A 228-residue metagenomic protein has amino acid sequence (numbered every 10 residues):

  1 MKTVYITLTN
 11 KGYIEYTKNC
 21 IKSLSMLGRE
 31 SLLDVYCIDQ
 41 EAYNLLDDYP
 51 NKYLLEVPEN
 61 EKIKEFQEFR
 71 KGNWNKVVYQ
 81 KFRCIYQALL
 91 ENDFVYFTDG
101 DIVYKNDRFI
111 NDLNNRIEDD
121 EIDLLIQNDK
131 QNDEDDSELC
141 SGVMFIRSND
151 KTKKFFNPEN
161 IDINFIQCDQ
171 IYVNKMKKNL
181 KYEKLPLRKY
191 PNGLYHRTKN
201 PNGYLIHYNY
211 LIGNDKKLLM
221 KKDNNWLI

Functional and structural regions predicted by a protein language model:
M1-K18: N-proximal low-complexity "stem/linker" segments adjacent to membrane-targeting elements
S23-S31: Short, acidic, metal-binding catalytic loop of nucleotide-sugar glycosyltransferases
L32-D39, L124-I126, I206: Short, hydrophobic beta-strand segments that form beta-sheet elements in well-ordered domains
C37-Y43, K130-Q131, R188-P191: Short, polar loop motifs at secondary-structure junctions
E41-E91: Active-site-proximal specificity loops/subdomain of glycosyltransferases
V77-E138, M144-I146: GT-A fold catalytic core of metal-dependent nucleotide-sugar glycosyltransferases, centered on the diacidic
E138-L139, P201: Short, solvent-exposed loop/turn segments at the edges of secondary structure
I146-I228: Catalytic core and acceptor-binding pocket of nucleotide-sugar-dependent glycosyltransferases
